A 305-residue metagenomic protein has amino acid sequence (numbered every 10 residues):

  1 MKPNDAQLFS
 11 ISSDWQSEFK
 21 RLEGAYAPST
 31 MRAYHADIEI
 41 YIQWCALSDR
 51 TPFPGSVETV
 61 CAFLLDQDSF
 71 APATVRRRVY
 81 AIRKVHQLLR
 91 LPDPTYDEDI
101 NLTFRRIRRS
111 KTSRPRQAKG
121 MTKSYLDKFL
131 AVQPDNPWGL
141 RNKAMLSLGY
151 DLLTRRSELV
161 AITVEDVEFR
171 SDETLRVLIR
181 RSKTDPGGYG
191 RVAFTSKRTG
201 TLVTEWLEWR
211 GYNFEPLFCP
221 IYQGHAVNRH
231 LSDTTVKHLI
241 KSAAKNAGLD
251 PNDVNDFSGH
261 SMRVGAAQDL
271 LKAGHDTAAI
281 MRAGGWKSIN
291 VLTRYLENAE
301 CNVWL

Functional and structural regions predicted by a protein language model:
W15-M31, I38-R116, V132-D135: N-terminal core-binding DNA-recognition domain of tyrosine recombinases/integrases
R109-K128, P186-R198, Y212-L217, R229-T234: DNA breakage-rejoining catalytic core of tyrosine-based enzymes
S124-R156: Basic, Lys/Arg- and aromatic-enriched nucleic-acid-binding interface segment
L126, R141-K143, D233, K237 (+1 more regions): Short, leucine-enriched amphipathic alpha-helices that occur as contiguous helical runs
G149-E173, R282: Short, charged phosphate-coordinating catalytic segments
R170-A226, L239-A243, A247: Basic, alpha-helical nucleic-acid-contacting "clamp/cap" segments
Y212-N213, K237-V264, Q268-R282, C301: Short, basic (Lys/Arg/His-rich) helix/loop patches that form interaction surfaces in the mid-to-C-terminal regions
G284-L305: Catalytic-site neighborhood detector that most strongly recognizes the C-terminal catalytic loop/helix of tyrosine
